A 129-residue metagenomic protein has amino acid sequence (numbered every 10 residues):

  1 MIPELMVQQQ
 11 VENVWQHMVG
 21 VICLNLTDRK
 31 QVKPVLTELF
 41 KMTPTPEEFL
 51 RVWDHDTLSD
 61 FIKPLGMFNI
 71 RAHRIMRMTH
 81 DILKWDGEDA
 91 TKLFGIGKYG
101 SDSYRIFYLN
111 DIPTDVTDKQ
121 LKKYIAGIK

Functional and structural regions predicted by a protein language model:
M1-G87: N-terminal polyanion-binding entry modules of DNA glycosylases/AP lyases and select other DNA-binding proteins
H17-C23, I75-I128: Catalytic DNA-binding helix-loop module of base-excision-repair DNA glycosylases/AP lyases
